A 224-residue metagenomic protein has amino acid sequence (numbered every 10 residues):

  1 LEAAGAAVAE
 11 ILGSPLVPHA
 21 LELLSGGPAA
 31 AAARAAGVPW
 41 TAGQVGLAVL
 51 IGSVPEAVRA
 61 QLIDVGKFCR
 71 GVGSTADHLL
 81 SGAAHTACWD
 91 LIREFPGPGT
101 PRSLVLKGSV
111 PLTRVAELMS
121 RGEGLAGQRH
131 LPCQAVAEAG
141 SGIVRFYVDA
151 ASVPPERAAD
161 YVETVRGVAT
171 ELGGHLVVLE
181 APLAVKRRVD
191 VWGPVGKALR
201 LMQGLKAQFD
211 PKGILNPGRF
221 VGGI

Functional and structural regions predicted by a protein language model:
L1-R102: C-terminal substrate-binding/cap subdomain adjacent to the FAD-binding core in PCMH-type and related FAD-linked
G71-I224: Conserved glycine-rich FAD pyrophosphate-binding loop
